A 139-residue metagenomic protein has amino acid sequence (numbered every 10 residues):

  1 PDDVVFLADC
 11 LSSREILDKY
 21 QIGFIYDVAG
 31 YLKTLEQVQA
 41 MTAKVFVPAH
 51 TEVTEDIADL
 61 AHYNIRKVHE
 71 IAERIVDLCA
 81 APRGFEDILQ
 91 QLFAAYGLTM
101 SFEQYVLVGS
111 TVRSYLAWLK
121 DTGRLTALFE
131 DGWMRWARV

Functional and structural regions predicted by a protein language model:
P1-A72: Metallo-beta-lactamase
D77-V139: C-terminal regulatory/interaction regions
